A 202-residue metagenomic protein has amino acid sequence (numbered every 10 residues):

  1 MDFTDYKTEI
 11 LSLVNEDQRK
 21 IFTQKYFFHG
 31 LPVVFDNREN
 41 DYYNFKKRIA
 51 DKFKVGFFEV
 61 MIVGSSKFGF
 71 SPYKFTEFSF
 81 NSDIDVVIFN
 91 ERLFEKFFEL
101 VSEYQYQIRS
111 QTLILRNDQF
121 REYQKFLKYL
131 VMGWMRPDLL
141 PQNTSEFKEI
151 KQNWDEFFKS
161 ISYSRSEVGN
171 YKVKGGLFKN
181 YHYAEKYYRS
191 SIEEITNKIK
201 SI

Functional and structural regions predicted by a protein language model:
M1-S82, F89-I202: Catalytic core of pol beta-like nucleotidyltransferases
